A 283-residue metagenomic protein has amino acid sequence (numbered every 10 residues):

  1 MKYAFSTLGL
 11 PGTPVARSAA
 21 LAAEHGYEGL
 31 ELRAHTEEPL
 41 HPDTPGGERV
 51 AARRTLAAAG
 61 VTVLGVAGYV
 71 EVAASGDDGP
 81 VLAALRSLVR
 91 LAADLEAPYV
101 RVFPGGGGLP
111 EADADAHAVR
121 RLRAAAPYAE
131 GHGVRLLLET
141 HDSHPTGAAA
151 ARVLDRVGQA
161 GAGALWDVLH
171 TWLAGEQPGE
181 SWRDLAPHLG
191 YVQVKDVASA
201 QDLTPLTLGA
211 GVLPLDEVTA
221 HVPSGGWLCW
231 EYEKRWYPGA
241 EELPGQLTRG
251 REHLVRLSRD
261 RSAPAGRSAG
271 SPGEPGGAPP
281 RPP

Functional and structural regions predicted by a protein language model:
M1-A4, P11-G26, R53, A57-G60 (+3 more regions): Histidine-acidic metal/acid-base catalytic patches
S6-L8, E139: Surface-exposed loop and edge beta-strand positions of immunoglobulin-like domains
G9, D43-G47, G79-A83, A116 (+3 more regions): Conserved phosphate-coordination/catalytic loops
A16-R17, A58-A59, A74-A164, L173 (+1 more regions): Active-site acidic/histidine proton-transfer and metal-coordination neighborhood in alpha/beta enzyme cores
E28, L32-R120, H170, S224-C229 (+2 more regions): Structural motif corresponding to the early beta-alpha repeats
